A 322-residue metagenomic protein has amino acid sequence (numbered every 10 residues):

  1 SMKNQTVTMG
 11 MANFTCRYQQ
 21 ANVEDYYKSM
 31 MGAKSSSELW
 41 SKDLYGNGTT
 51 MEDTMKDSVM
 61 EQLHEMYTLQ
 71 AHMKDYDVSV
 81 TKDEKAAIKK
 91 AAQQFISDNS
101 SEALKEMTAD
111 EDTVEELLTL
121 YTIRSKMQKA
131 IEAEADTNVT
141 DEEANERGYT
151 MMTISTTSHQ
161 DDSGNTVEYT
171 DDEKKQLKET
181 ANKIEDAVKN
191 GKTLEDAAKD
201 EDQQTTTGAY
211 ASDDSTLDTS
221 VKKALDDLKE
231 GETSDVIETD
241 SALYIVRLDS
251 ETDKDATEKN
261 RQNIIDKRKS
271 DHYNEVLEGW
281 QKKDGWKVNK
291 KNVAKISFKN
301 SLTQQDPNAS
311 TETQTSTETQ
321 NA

Functional and structural regions predicted by a protein language model:
S1-M107: N-terminal targeting/tethering segments
M2-K3, Y45-M60, L69-S79, T108-V114 (+4 more regions): Second-shell loop/turn segments in exported
M9, K82-K85, G191-L194, D218-V221 (+1 more regions): Alpha-helix initiation and N-capping motif
C16, V23, L63, Y67 (+13 more regions): Sec/Tat-exported extracytoplasmic proteins
S35-Y45, R147, M151, Q204 (+1 more regions): Amphipathic alpha-helical surface "interface" segments used for docking/oligomerization or membrane association within
D77-K85, T140, T193-A198, S234-V236: Surface-exposed patches in mature extracellular/periplasmic domains of secreted proteins
A103-E179, K183, T216-A322: PPIase-associated folding chaperone regions across multiple families
E179-S220, D255: Peptidyl-prolyl cis-trans isomerase
